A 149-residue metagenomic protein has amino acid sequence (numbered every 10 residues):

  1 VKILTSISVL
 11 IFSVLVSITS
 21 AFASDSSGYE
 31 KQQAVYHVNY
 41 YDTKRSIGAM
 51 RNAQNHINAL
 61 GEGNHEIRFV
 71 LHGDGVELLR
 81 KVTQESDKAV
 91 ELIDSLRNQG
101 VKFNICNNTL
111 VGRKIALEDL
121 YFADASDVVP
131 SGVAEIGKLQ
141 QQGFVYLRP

Functional and structural regions predicted by a protein language model:
V1-T5: Positively charged n-region of N-terminal signal peptides that target proteins for export
I7-S17: Bacterial N-terminal signal peptides
F22-P149: Secreted/extracellular ectodomain signature
